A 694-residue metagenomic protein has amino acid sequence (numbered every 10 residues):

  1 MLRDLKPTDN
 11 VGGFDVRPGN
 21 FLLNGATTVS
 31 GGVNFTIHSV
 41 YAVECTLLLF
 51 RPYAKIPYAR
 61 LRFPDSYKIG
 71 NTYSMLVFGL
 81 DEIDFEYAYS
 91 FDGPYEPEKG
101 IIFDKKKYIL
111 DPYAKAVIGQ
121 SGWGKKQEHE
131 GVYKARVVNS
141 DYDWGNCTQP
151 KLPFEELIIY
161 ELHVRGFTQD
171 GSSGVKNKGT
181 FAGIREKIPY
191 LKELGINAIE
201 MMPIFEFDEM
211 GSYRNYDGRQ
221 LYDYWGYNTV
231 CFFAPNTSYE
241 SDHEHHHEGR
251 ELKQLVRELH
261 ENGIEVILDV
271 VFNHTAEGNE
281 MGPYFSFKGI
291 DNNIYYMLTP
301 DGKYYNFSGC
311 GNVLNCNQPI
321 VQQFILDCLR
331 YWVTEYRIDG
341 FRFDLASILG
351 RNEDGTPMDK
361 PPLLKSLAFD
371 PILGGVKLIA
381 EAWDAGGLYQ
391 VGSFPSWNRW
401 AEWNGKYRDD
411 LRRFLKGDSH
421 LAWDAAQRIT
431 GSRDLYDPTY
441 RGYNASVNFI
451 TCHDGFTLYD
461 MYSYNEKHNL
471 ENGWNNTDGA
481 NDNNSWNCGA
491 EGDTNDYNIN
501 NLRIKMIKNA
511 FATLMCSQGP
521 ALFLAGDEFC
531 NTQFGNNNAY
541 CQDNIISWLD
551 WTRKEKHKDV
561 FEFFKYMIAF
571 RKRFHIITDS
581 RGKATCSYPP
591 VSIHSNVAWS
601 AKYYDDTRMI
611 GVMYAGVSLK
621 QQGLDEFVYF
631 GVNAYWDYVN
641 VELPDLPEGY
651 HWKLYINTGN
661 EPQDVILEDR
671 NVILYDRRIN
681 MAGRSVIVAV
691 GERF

Functional and structural regions predicted by a protein language model:
M1-Y160, R165, E186, L191 (+3 more regions): Carbohydrate-interacting/catalytic domains
L48, E98-F103, G171-V175, P203 (+6 more regions): Short, solvent-exposed loop/turn and secondary-structure capping segments
Y87, F91-N146, E209-T229, M281-K303 (+1 more regions): Core domains of carbohydrate- and sulfate-ester-processing enzymes
A114-V117, R337, E353-D354, D359-A525 (+8 more regions): Conserved alpha/beta catalytic core and glycan-binding cleft of carbohydrate-active enzymes
I158-Y160, I199, V266-L268, F341 (+2 more regions): Hydrophobic faces of well-ordered beta-strands that scaffold small-molecule active sites in alpha/beta enzyme cores
H163-A182, E186-I338, L345-F369, L435: Substrate-binding/active-site clefts of carbohydrate-active enzymes
G171-R185, Y464-N469, Q663-Y675: Short, polar loop/linker segments at the starts of domains and inter-domain junctions
M202-E209, V270-N279, L345-G350, A380-G386 (+2 more regions): Short, solvent-exposed turn/loop segments enriched in Gly/Ser/Thr/Pro and often Arg
